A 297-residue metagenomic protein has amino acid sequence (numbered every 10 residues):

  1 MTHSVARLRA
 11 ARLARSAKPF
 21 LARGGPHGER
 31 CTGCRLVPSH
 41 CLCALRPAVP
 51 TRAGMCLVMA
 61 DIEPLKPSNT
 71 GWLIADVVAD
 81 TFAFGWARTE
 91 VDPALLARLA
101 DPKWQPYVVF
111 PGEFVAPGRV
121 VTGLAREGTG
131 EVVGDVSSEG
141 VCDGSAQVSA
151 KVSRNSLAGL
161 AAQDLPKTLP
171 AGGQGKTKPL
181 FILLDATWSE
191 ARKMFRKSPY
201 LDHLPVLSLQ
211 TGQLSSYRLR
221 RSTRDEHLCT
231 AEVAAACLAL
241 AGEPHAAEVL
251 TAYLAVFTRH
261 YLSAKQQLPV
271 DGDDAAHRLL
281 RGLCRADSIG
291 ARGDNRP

Functional and structural regions predicted by a protein language model:
R7-G24: Short Cys/His-rich Zn2+-coordinating modules
H27, V37, T51: Short metal-coordination and nucleic-acid-contact micro-motifs, chiefly zinc-binding Cys/His arrays
C31-C34: Short cysteine-rich clusters marking metal-coordination/redox-active sites
L42-L57: Short cysteine/histidine-rich zinc-coordinating motifs and their immediately flanking basic loops
A44, L65-D76: Histidine-anchored nucleotide/phosphate-binding helix
G54-D61, Q105-F110: Short hydrophobic beta-strand segments
A79-D135, E139-G144, V148-Y200: S-adenosyl-L-methionine/SAH cofactor-binding core of RNA-modifying enzymes
L180-F181, W188-P297: C-terminal folded domains that constitute the principal catalytic or ligand-binding module of multi-domain proteins
